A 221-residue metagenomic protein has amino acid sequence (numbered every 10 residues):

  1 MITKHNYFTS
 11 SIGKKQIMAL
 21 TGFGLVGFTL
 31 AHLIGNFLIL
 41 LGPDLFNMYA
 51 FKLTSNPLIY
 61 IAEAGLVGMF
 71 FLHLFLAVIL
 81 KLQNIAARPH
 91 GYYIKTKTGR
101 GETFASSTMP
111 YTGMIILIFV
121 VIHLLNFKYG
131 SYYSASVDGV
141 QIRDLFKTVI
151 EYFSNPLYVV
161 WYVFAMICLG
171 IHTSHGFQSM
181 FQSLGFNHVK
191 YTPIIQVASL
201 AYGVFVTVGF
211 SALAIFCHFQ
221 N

Functional and structural regions predicted by a protein language model:
M1-N221: Membrane-embedded alpha-helical bundles that constitute the cytochrome b-like, heme-associated redox core of multi-pass
